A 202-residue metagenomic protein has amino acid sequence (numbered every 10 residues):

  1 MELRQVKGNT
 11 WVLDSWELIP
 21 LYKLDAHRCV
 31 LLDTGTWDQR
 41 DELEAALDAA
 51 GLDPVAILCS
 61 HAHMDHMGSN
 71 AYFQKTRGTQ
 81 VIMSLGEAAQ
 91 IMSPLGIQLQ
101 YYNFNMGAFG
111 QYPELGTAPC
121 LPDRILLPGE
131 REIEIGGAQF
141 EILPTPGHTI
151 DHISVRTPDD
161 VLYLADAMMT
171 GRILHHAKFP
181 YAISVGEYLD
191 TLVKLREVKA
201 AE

Functional and structural regions predicted by a protein language model:
M1-A50, S154-A165: Conserved beta-strand hairpin/beta-sheet module of binuclear metal-dependent hydrolase folds, prominently
E2, W11, D53, Q80 (+2 more regions): Conserved beta-strand segments of alpha/beta enzyme cores
L13-W16, I125-L127, P146-T149: A short catalytic or substrate-binding loop motif that flags glycine-/basic-rich loops and adjacent residues that bind
Y22-A26, A108, M168-I173: Short, basic/glycine-rich phosphate-binding loops at helix/coil junctions that contact nucleotide phosphates
L32-G35, P54-H63, V81-L85, P144-G147 (+2 more regions): Active-site neighborhood of phospho(di)ester-bond hydrolases with catalytic His/Asp-centered motifs
W37-Q39, A62-M67, A88-I91, T149-I153 (+2 more regions): Active-site environment of divalent metal-dependent phosphoester hydrolases
D38-D41, A46-R131: Active-site HxH/HxHxD metal-binding segment of metal-dependent hydrolases
E132, Q139-E202: Metallo-beta-lactamase
